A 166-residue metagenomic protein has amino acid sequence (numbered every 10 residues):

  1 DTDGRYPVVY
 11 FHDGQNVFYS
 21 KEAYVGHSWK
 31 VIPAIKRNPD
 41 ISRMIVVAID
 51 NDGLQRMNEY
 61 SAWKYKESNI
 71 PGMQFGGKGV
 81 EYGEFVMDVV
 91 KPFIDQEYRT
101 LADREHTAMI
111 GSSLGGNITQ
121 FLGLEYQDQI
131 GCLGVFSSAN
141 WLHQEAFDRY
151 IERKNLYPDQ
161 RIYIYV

Functional and structural regions predicted by a protein language model:
D1-V166: Non-catalytic cap/lid and distal C-terminal segments of serine-dependent acyl enzymes
